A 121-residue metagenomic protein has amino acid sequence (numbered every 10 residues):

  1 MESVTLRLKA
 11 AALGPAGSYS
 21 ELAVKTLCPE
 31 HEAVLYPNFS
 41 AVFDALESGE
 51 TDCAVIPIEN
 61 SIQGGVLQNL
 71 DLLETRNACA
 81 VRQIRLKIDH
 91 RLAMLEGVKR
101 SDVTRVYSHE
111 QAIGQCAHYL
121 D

Functional and structural regions predicted by a protein language model:
M1-D121: Domain-level signature for soluble enzymes in the chorismate/prephenate branch of the shikimate pathway
